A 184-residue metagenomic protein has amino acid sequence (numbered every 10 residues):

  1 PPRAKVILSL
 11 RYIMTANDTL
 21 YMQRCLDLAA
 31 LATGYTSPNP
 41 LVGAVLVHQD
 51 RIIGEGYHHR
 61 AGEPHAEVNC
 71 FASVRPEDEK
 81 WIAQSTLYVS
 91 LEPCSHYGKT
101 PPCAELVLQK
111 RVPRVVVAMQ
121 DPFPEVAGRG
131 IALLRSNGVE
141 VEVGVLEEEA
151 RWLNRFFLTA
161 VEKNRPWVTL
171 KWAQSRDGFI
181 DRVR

Functional and structural regions predicted by a protein language model:
P2-L8: Extreme N-terminal basic, low-complexity initiation segments that serve as generic localization/processing leaders
I7, I13-T36, I52, D78-A83 (+1 more regions): Zinc-dependent deaminase
A16, L41-V42, S85-T86: Acidic, glycine-enriched active-site microenvironments
P38-V42, P64, P166-V168: Short, basic and Ser/Thr-rich N-terminal targeting/leader segments
G43-V45, V89-S90, A118, K171-A173: Short beta-strand segments
R60-S73: A short, polar/charged loop-to-alpha-helix boundary motif
C70-Y97: Mobile, glycine- and charge-enriched loop segments and immediately flanking short secondary-structure elements within
